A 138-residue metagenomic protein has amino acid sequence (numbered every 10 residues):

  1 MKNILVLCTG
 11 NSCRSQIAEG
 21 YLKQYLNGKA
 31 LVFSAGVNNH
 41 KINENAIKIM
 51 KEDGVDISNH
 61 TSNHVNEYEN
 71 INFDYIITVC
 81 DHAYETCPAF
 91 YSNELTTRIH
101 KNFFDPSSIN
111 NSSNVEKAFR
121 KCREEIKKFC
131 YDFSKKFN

Functional and structural regions predicted by a protein language model:
M1-Y68: Conserved active-site segments centered on acidic
S12, D81-Y84: Short glycine-rich anion-binding loops that position phosphate/pyrophosphate groups of nucleotides and phosphorylated
S34, T78, I99-N102: Structural signal for conserved beta-strand scaffold positions within catalytic alpha/beta enzyme cores
N38, T61, A83, I99 (+1 more regions): Glycine-rich, flexible loop/turn motifs
N39-K41, A83, D105-S107: Residue-level detector of flexible, active-site-proximal loop/helix-junction positions within diverse enzyme catalytic
I57, A83-T86: Glycine-rich nucleotide phosphate-binding loop and flanking beta-alpha elements of Rossmann-like dinucleotide-binding
F73-D74: Local beta-strand N-terminus motif with an aromatic residue
T86-N138: Phosphate-binding/catalytic loops
